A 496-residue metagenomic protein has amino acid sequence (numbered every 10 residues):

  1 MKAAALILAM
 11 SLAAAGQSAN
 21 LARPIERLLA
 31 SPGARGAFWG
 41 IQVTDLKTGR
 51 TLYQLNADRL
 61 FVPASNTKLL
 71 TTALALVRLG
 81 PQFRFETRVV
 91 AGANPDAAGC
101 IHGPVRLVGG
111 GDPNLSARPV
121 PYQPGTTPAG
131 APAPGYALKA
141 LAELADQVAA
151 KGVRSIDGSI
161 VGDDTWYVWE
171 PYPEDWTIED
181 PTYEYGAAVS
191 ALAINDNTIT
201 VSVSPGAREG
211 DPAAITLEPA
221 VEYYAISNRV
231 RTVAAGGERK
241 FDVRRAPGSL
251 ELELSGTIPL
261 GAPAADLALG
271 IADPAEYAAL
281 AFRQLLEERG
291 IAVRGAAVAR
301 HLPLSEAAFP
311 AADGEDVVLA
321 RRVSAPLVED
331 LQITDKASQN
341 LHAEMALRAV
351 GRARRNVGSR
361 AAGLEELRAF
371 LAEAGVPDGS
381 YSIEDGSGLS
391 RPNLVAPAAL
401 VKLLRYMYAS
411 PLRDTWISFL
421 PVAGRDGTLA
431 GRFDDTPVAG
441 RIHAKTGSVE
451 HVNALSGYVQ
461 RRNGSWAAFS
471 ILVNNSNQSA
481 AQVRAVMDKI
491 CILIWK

Functional and structural regions predicted by a protein language model:
M1-I7: Sec-dependent signal peptide recognition, specifically the positively charged N-region followed immediately by
L8-G16: Hydrophobic h-region of N-terminal signal peptides that target proteins for export in Gram-negative bacteria
G16-L46, Y53-R59, Q147: Beta-lactamase-like hydrolase cores
Q17-S31, V77-D378, R462-N463, A485-K489 (+1 more regions): Conserved serine DD-peptidase/penicillin-binding transpeptidase domain and beta-lactam-recognizing active-site
G49, K68-A75, I160, L192 (+5 more regions): Residue-level preference for non-acidic, small/hydrophobic
L52-Q54, K139, A337, E344-K496: Small-residue-rich helix-loop
Q54-L74: Short active-site loop at a secondary-structure junction that contains or immediately precedes the catalytic residue(s)
N56-F61, A268, S387-S390: A short glycine/serine-rich beta->alpha loop
